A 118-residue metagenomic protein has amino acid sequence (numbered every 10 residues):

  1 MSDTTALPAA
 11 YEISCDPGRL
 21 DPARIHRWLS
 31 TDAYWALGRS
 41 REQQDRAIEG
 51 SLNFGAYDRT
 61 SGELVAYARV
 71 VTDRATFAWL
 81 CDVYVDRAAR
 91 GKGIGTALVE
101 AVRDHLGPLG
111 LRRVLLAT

Functional and structural regions predicted by a protein language model:
S2-R39: Short amphipathic alpha-helix that is part of the acyltransferase structural core
D3-T5, Q44-R46, L106: Short secondary-structure boundary/capping segments
T31, E49-S51, L109: Structured helix-beta-strand junction loops
E42-T60, V65-Y84: A conserved beta-strand-loop-helix scaffold within acyl/acetyltransferase catalytic domains
V85, G91-D104: Conserved acetyl-CoA-binding loop-helix of GNAT-fold acetyltransferases
L106-T118: Conserved GNAT acetyl-CoA-binding A-motif
